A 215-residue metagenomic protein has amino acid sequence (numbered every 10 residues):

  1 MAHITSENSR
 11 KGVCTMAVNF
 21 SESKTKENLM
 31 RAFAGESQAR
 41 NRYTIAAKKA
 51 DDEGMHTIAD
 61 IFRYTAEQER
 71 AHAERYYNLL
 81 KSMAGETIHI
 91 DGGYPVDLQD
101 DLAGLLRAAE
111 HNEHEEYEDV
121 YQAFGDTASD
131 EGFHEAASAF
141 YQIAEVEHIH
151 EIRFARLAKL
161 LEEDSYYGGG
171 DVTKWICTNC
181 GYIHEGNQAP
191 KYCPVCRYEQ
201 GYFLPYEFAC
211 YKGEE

Functional and structural regions predicted by a protein language model:
M1-T15: Short, Lys/Arg-enriched N-terminal segments with co-localized hydrophobic residues within the first ~10-30 amino acids
G12-E215: Non-heme di-metal
